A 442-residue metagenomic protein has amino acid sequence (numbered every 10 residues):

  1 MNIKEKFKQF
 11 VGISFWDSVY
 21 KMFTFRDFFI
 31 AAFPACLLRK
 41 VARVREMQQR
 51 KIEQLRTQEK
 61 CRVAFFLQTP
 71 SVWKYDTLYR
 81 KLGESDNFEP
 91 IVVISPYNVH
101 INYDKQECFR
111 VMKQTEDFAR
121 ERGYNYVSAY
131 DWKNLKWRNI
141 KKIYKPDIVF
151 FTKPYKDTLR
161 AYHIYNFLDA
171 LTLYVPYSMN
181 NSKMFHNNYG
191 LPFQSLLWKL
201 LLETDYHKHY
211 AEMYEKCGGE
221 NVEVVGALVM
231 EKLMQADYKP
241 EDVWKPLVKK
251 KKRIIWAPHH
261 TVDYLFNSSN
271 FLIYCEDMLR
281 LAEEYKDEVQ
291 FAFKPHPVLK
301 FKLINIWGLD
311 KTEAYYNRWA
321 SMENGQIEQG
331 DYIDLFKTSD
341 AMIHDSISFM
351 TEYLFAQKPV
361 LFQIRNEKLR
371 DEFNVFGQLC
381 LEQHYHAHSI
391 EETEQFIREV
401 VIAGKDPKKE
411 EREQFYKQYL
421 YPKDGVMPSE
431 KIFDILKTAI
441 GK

Functional and structural regions predicted by a protein language model:
M1-E59: Membrane-proximal basic amphipathic "stem/tether" segments
K4, I390-K442: C-terminal amphipathic helix plus adjacent low-complexity, charged tail appended to glycosyltransferase catalytic
I30-M47, P176, Y189-N270: A nucleotide-sugar donor-handling region in carbohydrate enzymes
A64-M234: Active-site and donor-binding regions of nucleotide-sugar-utilizing enzymes
K74-E84, L228-T312, A387-S389, L420-E430: Conserved catalytic-core segment of nucleotide-activated headgroup transferases in glycan assembly
I306-E328: Nucleotide-activated donor-binding/catalytic signature segment of Leloir-type glycosyltransferases, i.e., the conserved
D310, F355-G404: Nucleotide-sugar donor-binding patch of glycosyltransferase catalytic domains
E328-E372: A donor-sugar binding/catalytic signature common to diverse glycosyltransferases and related nucleotide-sugar
